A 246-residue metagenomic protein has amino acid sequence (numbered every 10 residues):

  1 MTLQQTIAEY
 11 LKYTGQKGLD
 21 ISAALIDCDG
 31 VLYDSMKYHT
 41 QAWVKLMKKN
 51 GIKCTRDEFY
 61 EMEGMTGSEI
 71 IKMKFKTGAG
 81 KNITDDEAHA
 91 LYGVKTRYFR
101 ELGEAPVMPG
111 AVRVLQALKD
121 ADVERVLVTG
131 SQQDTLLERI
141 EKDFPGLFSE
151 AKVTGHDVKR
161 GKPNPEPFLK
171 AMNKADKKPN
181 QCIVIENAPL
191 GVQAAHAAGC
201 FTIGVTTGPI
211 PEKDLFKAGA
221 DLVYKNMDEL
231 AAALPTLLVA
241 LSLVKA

Functional and structural regions predicted by a protein language model:
M1-S22, Q116-K119, Q132-A246: Asp-based, Mg2+/Mn2+-dependent phosphohydrolase catalytic module
T2-Y60: Active-site neighborhood of HAD-like aspartate-dependent phosphohydrolases
E9, F75-R113: Metal-dependent phosphoesterase signature
V31, T129-S131: Conserved phosphate-coupling serine/threonine residues in phosphotransfer and NTP-handling enzymes
L32, V107, R125, V184-I185 (+1 more regions): Conserved SAM-binding loop
T40, V44, G67-K72, Y92 (+2 more regions): An amphipathic alpha-helix signature
L46-M47, T66-I83, R139, M172: Helix-loop "lid/cap" segments that line or gate small-molecule binding pockets
I52-E61, A79-L91, G146-S149: Short, surface-exposed acidic
